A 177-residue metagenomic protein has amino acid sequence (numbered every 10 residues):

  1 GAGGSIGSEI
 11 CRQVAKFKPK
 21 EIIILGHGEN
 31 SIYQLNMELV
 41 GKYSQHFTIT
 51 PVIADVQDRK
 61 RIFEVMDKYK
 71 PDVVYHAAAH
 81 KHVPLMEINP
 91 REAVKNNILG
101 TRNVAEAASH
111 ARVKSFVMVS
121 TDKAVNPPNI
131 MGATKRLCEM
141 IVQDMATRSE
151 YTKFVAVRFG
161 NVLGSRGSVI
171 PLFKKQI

Functional and structural regions predicted by a protein language model:
A2-I22: N-terminal Rossmann NAD(P)H-binding glycine-rich loop of SDR-like oxidoreductase domains
E21-G28, K68, V73, I88-F116: NAD(P)-cofactor binding segment of oxidoreductase domains
G28-S31, V56: Helix N-cap at the beta1-alpha1 junction of Rossmann-like dinucleotide-binding domains, i.e., the first residues
V40, E106-S109, I130-I177: NAD(P)-dependent short-chain dehydrogenase/reductase
P51, A93, F116, F154-V157: Hydrophobic/aromatic anchor residues within beta-strands of the central parallel beta-sheet of Rossmann-like
P51-V73: Conserved Rossmann-fold cofactor-binding substructure of NAD(P)-dependent oxidoreductases
A77-K81, S120-D122: Conserved NAD(P)H cofactor-binding loop of Rossmann-fold oxidoreductase domains
P84-N89, N129-I130: Conserved catalytic-core motifs of eukaryotic protein kinase domains, centered on the activation segment
